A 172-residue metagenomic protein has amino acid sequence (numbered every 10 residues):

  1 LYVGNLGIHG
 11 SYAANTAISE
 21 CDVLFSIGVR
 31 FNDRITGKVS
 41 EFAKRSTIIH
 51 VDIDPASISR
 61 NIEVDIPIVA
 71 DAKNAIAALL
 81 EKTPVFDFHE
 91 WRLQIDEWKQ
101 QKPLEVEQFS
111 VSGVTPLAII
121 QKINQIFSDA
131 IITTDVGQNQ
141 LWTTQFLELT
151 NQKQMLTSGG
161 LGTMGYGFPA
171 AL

Functional and structural regions predicted by a protein language model:
L1-Q94: Glycine-rich, acidic loop regions that bind phosphate or pyrophosphate groups
D96-A171: Active-site diphosphate/adenylate-binding microenvironment
